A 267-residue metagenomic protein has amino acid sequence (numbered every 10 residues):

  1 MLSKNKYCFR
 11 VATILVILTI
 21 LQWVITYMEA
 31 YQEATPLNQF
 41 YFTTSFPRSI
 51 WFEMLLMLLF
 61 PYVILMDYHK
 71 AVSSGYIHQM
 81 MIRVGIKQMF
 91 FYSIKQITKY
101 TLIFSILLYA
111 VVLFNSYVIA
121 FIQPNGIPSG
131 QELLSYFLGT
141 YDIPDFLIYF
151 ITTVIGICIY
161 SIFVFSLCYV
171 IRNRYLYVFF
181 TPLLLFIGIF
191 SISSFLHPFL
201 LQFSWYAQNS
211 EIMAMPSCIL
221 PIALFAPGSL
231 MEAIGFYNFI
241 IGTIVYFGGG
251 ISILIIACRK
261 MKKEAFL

Functional and structural regions predicted by a protein language model:
M1-N5, Q79, P221-G228: A short amphipathic helical element positioned immediately N-terminal to and/or at the very start of a transmembrane
M1-V16, Y92-S93: Aromatic- and glycine-rich beta-strand/loop motifs that create alpha-glucan
L2-K6, K87-Q88, V164-L176, K262-K263: Membrane-interface helix-boundary motifs at transmembrane edges
I14-L18, Y175-G188: Central hydrophobic cores of alpha-helical transmembrane segments in multi-pass integral membrane proteins
T19-D67, I94-R172, S217-T243: Secretory targeting signals
M66-I103: Helix-loop-helix units of permease transmembrane domains in multi-pass membrane transporters, especially ABC
F121-P128, S193-L220: Juxtamembrane non-transmembrane "cap" segments at the membrane-aqueous interface of multi-pass membrane proteins
V245-L267: Junction motif at the cytosolic side of a transmembrane helix
